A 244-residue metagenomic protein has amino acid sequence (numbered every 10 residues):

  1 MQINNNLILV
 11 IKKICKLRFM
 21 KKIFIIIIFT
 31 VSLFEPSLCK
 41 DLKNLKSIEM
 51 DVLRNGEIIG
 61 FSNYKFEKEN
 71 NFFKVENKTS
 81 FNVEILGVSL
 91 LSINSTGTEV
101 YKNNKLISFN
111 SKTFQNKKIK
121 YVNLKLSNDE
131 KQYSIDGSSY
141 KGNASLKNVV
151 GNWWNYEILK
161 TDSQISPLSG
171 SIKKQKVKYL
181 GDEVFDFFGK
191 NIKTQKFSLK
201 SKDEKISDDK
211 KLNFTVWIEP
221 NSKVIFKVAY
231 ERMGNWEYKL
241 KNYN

Functional and structural regions predicted by a protein language model:
M1-M20: N-terminal secretory signal peptides that target proteins for export/translocation
I23-S32: Sec-dependent N-terminal signal peptides
L33-F34, E69: Hydrophobic alpha-helical membrane context
E35-C39: Sec/Tat signal peptide C-region and signal peptidase I cleavage site
K40-S127, E157-N244: Acidic, serine/threonine-rich low-complexity disordered tracts
Q132-N148: Acidic/charged, solvent-exposed loop-and-adjacent secondary-structure segments enriched in E/D, K/R, S/T, and G/P
Y133-D136, W153, S169: N-terminal secretory signal sequences
S145-T161: Beta-strand/loop-rich accessory regions of lumenal/periplasmic or secreted enzymes, predominantly carbohydrate-active
